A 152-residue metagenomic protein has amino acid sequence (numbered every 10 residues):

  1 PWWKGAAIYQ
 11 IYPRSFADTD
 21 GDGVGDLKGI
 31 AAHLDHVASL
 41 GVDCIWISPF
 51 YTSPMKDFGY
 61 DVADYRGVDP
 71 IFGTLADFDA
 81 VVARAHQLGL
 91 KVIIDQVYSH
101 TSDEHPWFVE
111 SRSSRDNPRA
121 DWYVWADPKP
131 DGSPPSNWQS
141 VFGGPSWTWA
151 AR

Functional and structural regions predicted by a protein language model:
W2-I8, Y12, F58, L88 (+1 more regions): Alpha-amylase-like alpha-glycosidases and glucanotransferases acting on alpha-linked glucans and related
I8-Q10, C44-W46, I93: Structural recognition of the beta-strand scaffold that forms the well-ordered cores of secreted hydrolase catalytic
Q10, D26-L34, A38-G41, D69 (+6 more regions): Glycan-processing catalytic domains of CAZymes
Y12-K28, Y60-L75: The substrate-binding groove and active-site-proximal loops of carbohydrate-active enzymes, especially glycoside
A17-A32, L40, S99, D103-H105: Active-site-proximal N-terminal segment of extracellular/periplasmic enzymes that hydrolyze or transfer
H36-A80, L90, Y98-E104: Aromatic-lined carbohydrate-binding/catalytic grooves of carbohydrate-active enzymes
